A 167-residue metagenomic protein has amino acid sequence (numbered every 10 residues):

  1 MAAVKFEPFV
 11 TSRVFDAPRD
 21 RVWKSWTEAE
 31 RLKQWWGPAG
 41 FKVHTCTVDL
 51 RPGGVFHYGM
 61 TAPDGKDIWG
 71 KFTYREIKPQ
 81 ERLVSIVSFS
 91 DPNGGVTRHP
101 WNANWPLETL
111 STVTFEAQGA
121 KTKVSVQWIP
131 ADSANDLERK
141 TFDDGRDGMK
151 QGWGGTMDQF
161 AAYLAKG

Functional and structural regions predicted by a protein language model:
M1-K42: Hydrophobic ligand-binding cavity/cleft-lining segments
V14-P18, T61, I77, E116-Q118 (+1 more regions): Solvent-exposed residues in well-ordered beta-strands and their adjoining turns, especially edge/terminal strands
D16, K150, G154-D158: Generic alpha-helical structural signal
V22, L32, F56, Y74 (+4 more regions): Hydrophobic pocket/interface hotspot
W26, W36, V87, M157 (+1 more regions): Short, flexible helix/strand-to-coil boundary loops that buttress conserved ligand/catalytic motifs in alpha/beta
P38, C46-P52, H57, T61-A120: Hydrophobic-ligand binding "helix-grip"
G95-Q151: Beta-strand/loop substructures that line and gate deep hydrophobic ligand-binding cavities in soluble
I129, Q159-G167: Short, highly charged C-terminal tails/helix-capping segments
